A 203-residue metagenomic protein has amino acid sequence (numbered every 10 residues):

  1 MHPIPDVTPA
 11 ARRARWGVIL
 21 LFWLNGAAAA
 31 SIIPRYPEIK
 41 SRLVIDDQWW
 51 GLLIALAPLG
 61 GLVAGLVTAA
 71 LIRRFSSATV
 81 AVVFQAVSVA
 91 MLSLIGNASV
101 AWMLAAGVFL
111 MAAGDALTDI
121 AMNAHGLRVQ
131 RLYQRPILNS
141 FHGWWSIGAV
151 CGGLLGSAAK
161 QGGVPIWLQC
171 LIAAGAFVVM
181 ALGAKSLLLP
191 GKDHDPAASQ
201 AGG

Functional and structural regions predicted by a protein language model:
V7-S41, F109-L110, G203: Pair of pore-lining "gating" transmembrane helices in MFS-fold secondary transporters
L20, M91, W102-M111: Paired small-residue
V44, S76, N97-W102: Helix-breaking motifs and short loop linkers at transmembrane-helix boundaries and internal kinks in secondary membrane
A57-L59, S146-C151: Short hydrophobic/small-residue motifs within alpha-helical transmembrane segments of multi-pass transporter-like
L62-S77, K160: Helix-to-loop junctions at the C-terminal end of transmembrane segments in multipass secondary transporters
T79-L94, W102, A174: Structural signature of the two symmetry-related core transmembrane helices
G107-W144: Cytoplasmic helix-loop-helix junction between adjacent transmembrane helices in 12-TM secondary transporters
W167-S186: Symmetry-related core transmembrane helices of the 12-TM Major Facilitator Superfamily/SLC fold
